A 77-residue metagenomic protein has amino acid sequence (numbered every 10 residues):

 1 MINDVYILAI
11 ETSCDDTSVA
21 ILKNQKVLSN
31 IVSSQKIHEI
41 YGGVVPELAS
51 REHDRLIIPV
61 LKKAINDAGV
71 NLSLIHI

Functional and structural regions predicted by a protein language model:
M1-D4, V45: PLP-dependent amino-acid enzyme catalytic core
N3, S13-D15: Short, basic and Ser/Thr-rich N-terminal targeting/leader segments
N3, V70-S73: Short helix-loop-beta connector
I7-A9: Short glycine-aspartate micro-motif
C14, G42-G43, P59, G69: Residue-identity detector for glycine
D15-A49: Short glycine-rich, Thr/Ser-proximal phosphate-binding strand/loop in the N-terminal lobe of ATP-dependent enzymes
I31-S33, E52-A68: Short, well-ordered amphipathic alpha-helical segments that serve as non-catalytic structural scaffolds within diverse
H76-I77: Conserved small/polar residues in nucleotide/adenosyl-binding loops
